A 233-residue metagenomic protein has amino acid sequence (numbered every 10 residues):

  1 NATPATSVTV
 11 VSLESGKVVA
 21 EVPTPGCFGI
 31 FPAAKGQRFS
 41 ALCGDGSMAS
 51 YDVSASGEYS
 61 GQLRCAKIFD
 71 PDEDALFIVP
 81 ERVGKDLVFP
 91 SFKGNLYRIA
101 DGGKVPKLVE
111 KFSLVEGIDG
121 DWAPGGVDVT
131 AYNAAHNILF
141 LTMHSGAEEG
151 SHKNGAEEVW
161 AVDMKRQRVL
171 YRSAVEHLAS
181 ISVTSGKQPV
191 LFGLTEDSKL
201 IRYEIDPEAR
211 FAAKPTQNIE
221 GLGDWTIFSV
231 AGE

Functional and structural regions predicted by a protein language model:
A2-T3, D45, S54, F92-G94 (+3 more regions): Residue-level signature of beta-propeller blades and closely related beta-rich strand-turn architectures in secreted
A5-V8, S47-A49, N95-Y97, E148 (+2 more regions): Structural signal for beta-propeller blades
S12-G16, V53-S56, D101-K104, D163-R166 (+1 more regions): Short loop/turn segments that connect beta-strands within beta-propeller blades
S15-V22, F28, S60-P71, K107-D121 (+2 more regions): A short beta-strand motif characteristic of beta-propeller blades
P25-R38, K67-D86, E116-H136, V175-Q188 (+1 more regions): Beta-rich, blade/repeat-based domains predominating in secreted/periplasmic proteins but also intracellular
R38-A41, D86-P90, L139-F140, V190-G193: Conserved beta-propeller blade signature
L141-A156: Short, conserved, GDST-rich strand-edge loop motifs in beta-rich repeat architectures
D197-E233: Blade-level signature of beta-propeller repeat domains, shared across WD40, Kelch, NHL, RCC1 and BNR/Asp-box propellers
